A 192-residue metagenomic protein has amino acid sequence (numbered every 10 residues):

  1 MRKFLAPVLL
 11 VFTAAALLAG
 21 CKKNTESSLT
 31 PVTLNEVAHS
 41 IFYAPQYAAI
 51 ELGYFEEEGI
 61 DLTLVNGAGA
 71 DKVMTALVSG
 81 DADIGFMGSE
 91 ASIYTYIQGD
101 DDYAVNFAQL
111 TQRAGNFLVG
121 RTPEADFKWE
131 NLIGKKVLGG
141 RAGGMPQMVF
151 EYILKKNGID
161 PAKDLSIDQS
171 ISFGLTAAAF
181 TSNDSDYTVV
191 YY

Functional and structural regions predicted by a protein language model:
M1-V8: Bacterial N-terminal signal peptides that target proteins for export
V11-A15: Alpha-helical transmembrane segments
L17-G20: C-terminal motif of bacterial Sec signal peptides marking the signal peptidase cleavage site
K22-N24: Bacterial signal peptide processing site
S27-S182, D186-Y192: Short, glycine-/small- and polar/acidic-enriched structural segments that line small-molecule recognition paths
